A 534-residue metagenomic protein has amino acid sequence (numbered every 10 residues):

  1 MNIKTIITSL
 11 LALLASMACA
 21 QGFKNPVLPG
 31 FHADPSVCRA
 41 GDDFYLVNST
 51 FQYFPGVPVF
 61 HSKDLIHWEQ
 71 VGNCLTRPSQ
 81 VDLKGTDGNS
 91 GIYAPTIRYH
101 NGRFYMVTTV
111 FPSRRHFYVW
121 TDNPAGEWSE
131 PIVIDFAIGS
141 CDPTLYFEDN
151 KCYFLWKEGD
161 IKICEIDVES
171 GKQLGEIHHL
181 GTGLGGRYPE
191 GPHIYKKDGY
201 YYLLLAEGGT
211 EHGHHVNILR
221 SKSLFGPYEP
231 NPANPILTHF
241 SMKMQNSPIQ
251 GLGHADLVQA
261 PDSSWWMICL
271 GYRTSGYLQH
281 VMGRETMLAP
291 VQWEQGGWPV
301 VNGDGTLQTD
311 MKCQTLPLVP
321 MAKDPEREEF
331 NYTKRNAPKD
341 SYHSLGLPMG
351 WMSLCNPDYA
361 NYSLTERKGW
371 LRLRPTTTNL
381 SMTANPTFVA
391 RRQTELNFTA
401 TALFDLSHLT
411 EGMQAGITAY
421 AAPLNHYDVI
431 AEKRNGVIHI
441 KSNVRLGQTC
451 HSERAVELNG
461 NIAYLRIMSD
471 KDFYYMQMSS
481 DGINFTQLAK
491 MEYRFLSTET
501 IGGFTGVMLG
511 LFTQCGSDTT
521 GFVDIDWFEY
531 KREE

Functional and structural regions predicted by a protein language model:
M1-G22: Bacterial Sec-dependent N-terminal signal peptides
C19-E534: Carbohydrate-active catalytic/glycan-binding domains of CAZyme proteins, especially the secreted or lumenal ectodomains
